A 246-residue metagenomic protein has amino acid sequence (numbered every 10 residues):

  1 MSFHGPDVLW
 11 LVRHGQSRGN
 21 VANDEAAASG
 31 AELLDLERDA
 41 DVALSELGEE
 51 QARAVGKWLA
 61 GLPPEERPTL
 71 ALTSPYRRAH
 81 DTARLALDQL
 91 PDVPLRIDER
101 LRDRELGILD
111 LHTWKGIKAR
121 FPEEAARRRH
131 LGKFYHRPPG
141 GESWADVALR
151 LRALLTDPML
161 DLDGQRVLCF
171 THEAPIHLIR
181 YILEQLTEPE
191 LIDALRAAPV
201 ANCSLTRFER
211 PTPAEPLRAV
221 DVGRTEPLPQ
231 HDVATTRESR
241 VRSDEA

Functional and structural regions predicted by a protein language model:
M1-L9, V55, R104-K118, Y181-A246: Acidic, low-complexity terminal tails and accessory targeting/binding regions of phosphate-metabolizing enzymes
S2-V93, I97: Active-site-proximal alpha-helix that buttresses catalytic centers in soluble enzyme cores
L9, T69, Q165-E173: Generic beta-sheet signal
S17, P175-I176: Short active-site segment of divalent metal-dependent hydrolases/proteases that encodes the spacing between
R18, A22-E32, L36-A43, Q89-R152 (+2 more regions): Phosphate-handling substructures
L62-R67, P158-Q165: Glycine-rich phosphate-binding loop signature in dinucleotide/nucleotide-binding domains
T73-S74, L149, F170-T171: Short beta-strand scaffold positions
L85, L178-I182: Active-site signature of alpha/beta-hydrolase-fold catalytic machinery across serine- and Asp/Cys-nucleophile hydrolases
